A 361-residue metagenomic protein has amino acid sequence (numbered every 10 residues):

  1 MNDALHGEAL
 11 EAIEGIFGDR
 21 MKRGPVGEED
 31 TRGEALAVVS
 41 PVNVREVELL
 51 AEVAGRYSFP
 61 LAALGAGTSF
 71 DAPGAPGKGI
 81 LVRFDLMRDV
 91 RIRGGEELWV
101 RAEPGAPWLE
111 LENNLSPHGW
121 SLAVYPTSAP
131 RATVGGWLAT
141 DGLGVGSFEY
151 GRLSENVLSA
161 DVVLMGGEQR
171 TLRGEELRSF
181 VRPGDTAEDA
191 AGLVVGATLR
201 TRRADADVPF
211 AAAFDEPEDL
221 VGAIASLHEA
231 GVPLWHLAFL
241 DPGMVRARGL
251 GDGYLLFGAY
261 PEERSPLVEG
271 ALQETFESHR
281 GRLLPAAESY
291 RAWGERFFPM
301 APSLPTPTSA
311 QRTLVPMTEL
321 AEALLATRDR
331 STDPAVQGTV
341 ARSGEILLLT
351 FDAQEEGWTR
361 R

Functional and structural regions predicted by a protein language model:
M1-E29, V53-L61, A66, E274-A292: N-terminal accessory segments
R23-M87, P104, L122-V124, T350: Glycine-rich N-terminal segment of FAD-binding domains in flavoprotein oxidoreductases, spanning the beta-loop-helix
R23-P25, A213-E216, V221-R361: C-terminal substrate-recognition/cap domain of FAD-linked oxidoreductases
D30-A35, R93-E97, A204-V208, L250-G253 (+1 more regions): Short glycine-enriched loop/turn motifs at secondary-structure junctions
S69-G74, L81-F84, A190-T198, P266-G270: Short, acidic (Asp/Glu-rich) active-site segment that either coordinates a divalent metal cofactor
D89-R93, A102-A238: FAD-binding subdomain of flavoenzyme oxidoreductases
